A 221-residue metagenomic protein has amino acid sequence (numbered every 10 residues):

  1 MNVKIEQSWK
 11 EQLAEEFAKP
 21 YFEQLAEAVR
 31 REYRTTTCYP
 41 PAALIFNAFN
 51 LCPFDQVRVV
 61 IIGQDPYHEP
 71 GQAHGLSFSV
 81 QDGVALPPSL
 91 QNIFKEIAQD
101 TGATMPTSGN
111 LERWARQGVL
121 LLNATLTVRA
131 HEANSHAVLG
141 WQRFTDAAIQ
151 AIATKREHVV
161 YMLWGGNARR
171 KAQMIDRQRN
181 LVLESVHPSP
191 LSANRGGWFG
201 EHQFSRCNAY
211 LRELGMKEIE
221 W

Functional and structural regions predicted by a protein language model:
M1-L13: Generic N-terminal amphipathic, Lys/Arg-enriched alpha-helix
V3, E15-L163, N167-R170, I175 (+4 more regions): A polyanion-binding, active-site-adjacent surface
W198: C-terminal substrate-binding/active-site "lid" region of AdoMet-derived donor-dependent transferases
